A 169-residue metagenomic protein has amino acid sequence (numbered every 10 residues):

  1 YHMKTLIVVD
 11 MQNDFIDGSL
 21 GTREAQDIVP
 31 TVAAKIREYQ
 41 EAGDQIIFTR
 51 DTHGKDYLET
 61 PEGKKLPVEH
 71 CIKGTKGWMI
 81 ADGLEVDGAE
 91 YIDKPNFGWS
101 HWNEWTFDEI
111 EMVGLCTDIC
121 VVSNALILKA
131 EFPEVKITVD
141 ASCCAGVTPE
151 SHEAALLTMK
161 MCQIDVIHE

Functional and structural regions predicted by a protein language model:
Y1-I92, K136-T138, V147, E153-K160 (+1 more regions): Active-site acidic carboxylates
V32, W102-T106, A125: Generic hydrophobic alpha-helical segments
A34-E38, V122-F132: Histidine-anchored nucleotide/phosphate-binding helix
D51, F97, S142-C144: Active-site beta-loop-alpha junctions enriched in small/polar residues
G74-I119: Internal catalytic-core helix/loop-beta-alpha segment that presents or stabilizes conserved functional determinants
G88, I119, K129-F132, Q163: Short, well-ordered alpha-helical segments in soluble proteins
G114-S123, F132, T138-P149: Phosphate/ribose-phosphate-bearing ligand recognition and processing surfaces, centered on ADP-ribose/NAD(+/P+) systems
